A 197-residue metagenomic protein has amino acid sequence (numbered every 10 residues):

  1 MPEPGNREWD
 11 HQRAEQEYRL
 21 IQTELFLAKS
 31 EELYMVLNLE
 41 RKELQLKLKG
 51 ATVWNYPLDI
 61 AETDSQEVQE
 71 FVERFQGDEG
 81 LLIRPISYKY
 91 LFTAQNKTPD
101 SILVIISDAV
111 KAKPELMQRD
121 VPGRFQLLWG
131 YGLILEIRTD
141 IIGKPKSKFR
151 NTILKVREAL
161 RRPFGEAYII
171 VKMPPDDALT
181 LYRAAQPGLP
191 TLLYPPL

Functional and structural regions predicted by a protein language model:
M1-L197: N-terminal pre-domains immediately preceding structured catalytic cores
